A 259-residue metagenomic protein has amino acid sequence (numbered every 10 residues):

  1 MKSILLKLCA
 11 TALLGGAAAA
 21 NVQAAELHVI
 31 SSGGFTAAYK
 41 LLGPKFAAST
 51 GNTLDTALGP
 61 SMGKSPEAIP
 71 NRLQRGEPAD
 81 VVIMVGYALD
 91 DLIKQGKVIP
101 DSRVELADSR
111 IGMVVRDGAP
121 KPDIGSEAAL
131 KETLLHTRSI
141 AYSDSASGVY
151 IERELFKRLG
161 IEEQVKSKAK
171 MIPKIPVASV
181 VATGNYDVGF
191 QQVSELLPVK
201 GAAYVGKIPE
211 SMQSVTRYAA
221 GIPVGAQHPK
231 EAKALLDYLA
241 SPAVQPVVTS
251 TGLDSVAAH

Functional and structural regions predicted by a protein language model:
M1, G15-A17, L73, V104: A general, composition-driven signal for non-globular sequence regions
M1-A10: Bacterial N-terminal signal peptides that target proteins for export
S3, N21-A24: Compositionally biased, disordered extreme N-termini, encompassing classical targeting presequences
T11-A12, A18, V22: Cleavable N-terminal signal peptides
Q23-E67, N71-P78, Y87-Q95, P100 (+2 more regions): Exported/periplasmic ABC-transporter solute-binding proteins
